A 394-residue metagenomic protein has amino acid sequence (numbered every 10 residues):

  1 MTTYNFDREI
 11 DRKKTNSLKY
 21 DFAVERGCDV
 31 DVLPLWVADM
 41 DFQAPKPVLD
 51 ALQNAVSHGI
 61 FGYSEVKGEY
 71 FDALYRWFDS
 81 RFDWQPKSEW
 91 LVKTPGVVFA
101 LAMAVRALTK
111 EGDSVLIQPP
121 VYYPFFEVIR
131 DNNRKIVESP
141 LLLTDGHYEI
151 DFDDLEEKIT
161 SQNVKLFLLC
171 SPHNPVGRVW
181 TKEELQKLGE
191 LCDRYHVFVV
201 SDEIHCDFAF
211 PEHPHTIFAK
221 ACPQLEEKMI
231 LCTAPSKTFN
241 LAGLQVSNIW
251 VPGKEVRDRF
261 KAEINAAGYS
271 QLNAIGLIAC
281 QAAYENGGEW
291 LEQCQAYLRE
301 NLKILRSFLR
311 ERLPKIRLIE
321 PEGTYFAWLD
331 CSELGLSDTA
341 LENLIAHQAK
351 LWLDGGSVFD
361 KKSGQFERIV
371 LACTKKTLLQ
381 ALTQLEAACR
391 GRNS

Functional and structural regions predicted by a protein language model:
T2-G96, M103, R392: N-terminal small-domain helix-loop-helix segment of the aminotransferase-like
L35, L52, L74, L91 (+13 more regions): Generic structural signal for small/hydrophobic residues in well-ordered secondary structure, especially within
D50-A51, L225-R299, K303, S307-F308 (+1 more regions): Conserved core segment of the aminotransferase class I/II
V56, F71, F152, S201 (+3 more regions): Short amphipathic alpha-helical/adjacent loop interface patches that line ligand and macromolecule-binding sites
F61-E190, D207-F208, H213-E226, I230: Conserved core of the PLP fold type I
Q281, Y297-R306, L318-C331, S363: Conserved glycine-rich beta-strand-loop-beta hairpin in the small C-terminal domain of fold type I
L344-L353, F359-S394: PLP-dependent enzyme catalytic core of the Aspartate aminotransferase-like
